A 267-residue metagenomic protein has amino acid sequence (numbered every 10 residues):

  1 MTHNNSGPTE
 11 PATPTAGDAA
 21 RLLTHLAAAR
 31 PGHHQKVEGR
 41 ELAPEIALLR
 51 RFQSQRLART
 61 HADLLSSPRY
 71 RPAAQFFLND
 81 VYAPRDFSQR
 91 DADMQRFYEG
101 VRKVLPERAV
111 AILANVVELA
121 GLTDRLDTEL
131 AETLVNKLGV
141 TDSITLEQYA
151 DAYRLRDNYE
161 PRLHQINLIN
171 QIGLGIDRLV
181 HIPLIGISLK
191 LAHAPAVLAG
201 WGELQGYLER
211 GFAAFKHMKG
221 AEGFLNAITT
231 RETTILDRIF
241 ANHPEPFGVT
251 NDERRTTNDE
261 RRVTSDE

Functional and structural regions predicted by a protein language model:
H3, P8-N251: Extended, well-ordered protein cores
N251-E267: Arg/Gly-rich low-complexity intrinsically disordered repeat tracts
